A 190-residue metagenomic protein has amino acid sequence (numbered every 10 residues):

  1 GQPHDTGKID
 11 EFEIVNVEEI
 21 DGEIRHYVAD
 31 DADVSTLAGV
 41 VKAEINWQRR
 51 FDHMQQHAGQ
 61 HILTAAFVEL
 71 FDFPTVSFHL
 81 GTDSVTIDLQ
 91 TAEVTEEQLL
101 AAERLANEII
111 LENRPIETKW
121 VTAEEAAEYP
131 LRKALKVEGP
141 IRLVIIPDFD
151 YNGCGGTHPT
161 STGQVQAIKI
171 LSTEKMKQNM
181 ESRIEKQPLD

Functional and structural regions predicted by a protein language model:
G1-D190: Active-/binding-site microenvironments in catalytic and ligand-binding cores
